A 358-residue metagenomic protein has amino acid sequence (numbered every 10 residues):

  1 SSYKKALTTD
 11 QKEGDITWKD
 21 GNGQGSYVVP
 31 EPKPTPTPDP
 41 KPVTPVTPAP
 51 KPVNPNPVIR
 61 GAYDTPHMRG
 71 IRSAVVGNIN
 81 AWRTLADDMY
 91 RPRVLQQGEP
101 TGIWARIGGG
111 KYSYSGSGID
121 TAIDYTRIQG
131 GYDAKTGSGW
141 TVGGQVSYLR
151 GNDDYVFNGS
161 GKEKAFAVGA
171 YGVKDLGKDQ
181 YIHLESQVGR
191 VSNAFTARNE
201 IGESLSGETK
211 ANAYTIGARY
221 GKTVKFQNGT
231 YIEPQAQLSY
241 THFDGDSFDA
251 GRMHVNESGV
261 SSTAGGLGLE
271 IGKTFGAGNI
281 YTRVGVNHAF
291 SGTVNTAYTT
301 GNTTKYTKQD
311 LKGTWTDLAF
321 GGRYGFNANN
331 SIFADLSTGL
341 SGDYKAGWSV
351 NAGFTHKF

Functional and structural regions predicted by a protein language model:
S1, L238-Y240, L267-G268, G321: Predominantly extracellular/luminal carbohydrate-interaction, adhesion, and secreted-enzyme modules that are
S1-S73: Extracellular/surface-exposed low-complexity segments
K5-Q11, I16-T17, G137, N327-N330 (+1 more regions): Long, low-complexity, Gly/Thr
P55-I232, S337, G342, G347-S349: Outer membrane beta-barrel translocator domains of Type V secretion systems
H67, S117-I123, V156-N158, S192-K210 (+2 more regions): Solvent-exposed, glycine/polar-rich loop segments of beta-barrel outer-membrane systems
Q96-Q97, A134-S138, K174-K178, V224-N228 (+5 more regions): Outer-membrane beta-barrel strand-turn architecture
G169, F226, V255-F358: Outer membrane beta-barrel transmembrane domains
I232, Q237-F243: Solvent-exposed flexible segments
